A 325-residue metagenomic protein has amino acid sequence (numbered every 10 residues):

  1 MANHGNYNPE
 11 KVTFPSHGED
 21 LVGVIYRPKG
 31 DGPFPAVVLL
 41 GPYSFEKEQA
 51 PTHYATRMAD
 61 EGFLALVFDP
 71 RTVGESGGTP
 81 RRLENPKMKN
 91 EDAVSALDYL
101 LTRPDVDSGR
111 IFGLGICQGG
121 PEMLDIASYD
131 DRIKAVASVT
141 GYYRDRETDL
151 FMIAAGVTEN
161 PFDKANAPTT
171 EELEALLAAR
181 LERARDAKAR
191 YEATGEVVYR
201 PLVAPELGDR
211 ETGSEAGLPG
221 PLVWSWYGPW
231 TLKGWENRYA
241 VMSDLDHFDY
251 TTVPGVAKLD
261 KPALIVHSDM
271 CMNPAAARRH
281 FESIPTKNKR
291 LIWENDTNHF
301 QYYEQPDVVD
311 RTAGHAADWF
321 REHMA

Functional and structural regions predicted by a protein language model:
M1-G32: N-terminal cap/lid segment of alpha/beta-hydrolase-fold proteins
P33-P42: Short beta-strand element of the alpha/beta-hydrolase
Y43-T56, P70, A277: The serine-hydrolase catalytic nucleophile loop
K47-A50, V73-S108, F112, P306-R311: Catalytic nucleophile-loop/oxyanion-hole region of alpha/beta-hydrolase and closely related hydrolase-like folds
R57-G77: Conserved alpha/beta-hydrolase
D125-P221: Alpha/beta-hydrolase-fold enzymes
L259, I265-H267: Short beta-strand/loop motif that positions the catalytic acidic residue of the alpha/beta-hydrolase fold
N295-T297, E304-A325: Catalytic active-site module of serine/aspartate enzymes centered on a nucleophile-bearing elbow/loop
